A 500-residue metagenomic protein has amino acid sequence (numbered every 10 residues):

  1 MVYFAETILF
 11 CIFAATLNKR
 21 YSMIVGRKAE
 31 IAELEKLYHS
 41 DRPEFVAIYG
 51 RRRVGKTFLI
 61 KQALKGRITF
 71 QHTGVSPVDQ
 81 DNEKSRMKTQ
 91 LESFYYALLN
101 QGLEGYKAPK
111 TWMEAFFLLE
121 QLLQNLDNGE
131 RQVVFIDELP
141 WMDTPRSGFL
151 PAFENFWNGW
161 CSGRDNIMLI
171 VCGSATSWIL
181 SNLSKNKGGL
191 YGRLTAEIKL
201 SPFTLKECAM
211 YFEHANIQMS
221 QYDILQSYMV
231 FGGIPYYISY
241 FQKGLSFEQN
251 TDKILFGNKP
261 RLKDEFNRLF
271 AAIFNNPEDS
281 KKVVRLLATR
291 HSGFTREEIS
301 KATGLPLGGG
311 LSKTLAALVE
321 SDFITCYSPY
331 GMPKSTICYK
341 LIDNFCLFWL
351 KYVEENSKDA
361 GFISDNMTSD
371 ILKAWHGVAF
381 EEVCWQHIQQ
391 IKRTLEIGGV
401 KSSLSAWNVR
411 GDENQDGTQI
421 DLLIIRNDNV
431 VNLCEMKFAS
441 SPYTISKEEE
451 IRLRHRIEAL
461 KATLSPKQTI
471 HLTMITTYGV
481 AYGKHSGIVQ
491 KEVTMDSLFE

Functional and structural regions predicted by a protein language model:
M1-D370, L472: Phosphate-binding site recognition
P329-E500: A cross-kingdom feature that marks ATP-driven nucleic-acid transaction machinery
